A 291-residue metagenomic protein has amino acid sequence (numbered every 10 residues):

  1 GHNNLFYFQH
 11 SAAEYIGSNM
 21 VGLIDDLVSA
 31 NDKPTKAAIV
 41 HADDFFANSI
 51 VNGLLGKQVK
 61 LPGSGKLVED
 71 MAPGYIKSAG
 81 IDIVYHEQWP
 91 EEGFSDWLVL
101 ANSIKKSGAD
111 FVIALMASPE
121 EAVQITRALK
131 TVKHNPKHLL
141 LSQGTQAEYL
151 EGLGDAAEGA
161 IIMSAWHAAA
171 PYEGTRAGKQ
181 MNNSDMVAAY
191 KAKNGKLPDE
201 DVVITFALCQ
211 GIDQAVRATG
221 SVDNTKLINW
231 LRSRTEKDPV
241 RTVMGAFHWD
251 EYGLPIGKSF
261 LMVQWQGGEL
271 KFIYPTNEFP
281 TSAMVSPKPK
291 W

Functional and structural regions predicted by a protein language model:
G1, N31-D32, K105-S107, T131-K133 (+4 more regions): Extracellular/periplasmic catalytic domains that process cell-envelope and extracellular macromolecules
H2, H10-A13, L129-F206, A218 (+1 more regions): Extracellular/periplasmic periplasmic-binding protein-like sensory domains
N3-V132, A177, M181: Extracellular/periplasmic Venus flytrap/periplasmic-binding protein
M20, I24, L208-V216: Buried hydrophobic packing segments
F46, E121, T145, L208 (+1 more regions): Short phosphate-engaging motifs
E87-Q88, Y274-T276: Short hydrophobic alpha-helix segments
A189-V203, G211-Y274: Segments of small-molecule ligand-sensing domains
